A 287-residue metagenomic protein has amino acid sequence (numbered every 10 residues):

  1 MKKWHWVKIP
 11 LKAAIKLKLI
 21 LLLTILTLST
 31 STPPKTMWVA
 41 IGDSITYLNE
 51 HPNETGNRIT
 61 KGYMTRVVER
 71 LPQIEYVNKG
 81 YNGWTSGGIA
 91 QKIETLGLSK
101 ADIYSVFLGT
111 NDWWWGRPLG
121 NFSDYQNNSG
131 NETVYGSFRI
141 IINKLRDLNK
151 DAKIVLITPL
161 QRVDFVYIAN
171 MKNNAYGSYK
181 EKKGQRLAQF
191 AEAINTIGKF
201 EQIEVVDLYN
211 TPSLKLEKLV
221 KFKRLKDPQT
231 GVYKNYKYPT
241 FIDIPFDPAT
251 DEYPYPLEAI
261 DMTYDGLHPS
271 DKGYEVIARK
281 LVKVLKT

Functional and structural regions predicted by a protein language model:
M1-A13: N-terminal secretory signal peptides that target proteins for export/translocation
K12-L22: Sec-dependent signal peptide recognition, specifically the positively charged N-region followed immediately by
I25-G80, K92-K100, Y104: Serine-esterase "nucleophile elbow" of acetyl-processing enzymes
P33, K61, T65-R70, A90-T287: Alpha-helical cap/lid subdomain in secreted, periplasmic, or secretory-pathway luminal O-acyl-processing enzymes
Y47, E54, T85, V163 (+1 more regions): Flexible, glycine-rich phosphate/dinucleotide-binding loops and adjacent beta-alpha linkers at cofactor/substrate
N49-E50, G87, W115: Short N-terminal helix/helix-N-cap motif within the alpha/beta-hydrolase-1
K79-G83, L160: Short, solvent-exposed turn/loop segments enriched in Gly/Ser/Thr/Pro and often Arg
N82-T85, G273-Y274: Phosphate/oxyanion-binding active-site loops and adjacent basic polyanion-contact surfaces
